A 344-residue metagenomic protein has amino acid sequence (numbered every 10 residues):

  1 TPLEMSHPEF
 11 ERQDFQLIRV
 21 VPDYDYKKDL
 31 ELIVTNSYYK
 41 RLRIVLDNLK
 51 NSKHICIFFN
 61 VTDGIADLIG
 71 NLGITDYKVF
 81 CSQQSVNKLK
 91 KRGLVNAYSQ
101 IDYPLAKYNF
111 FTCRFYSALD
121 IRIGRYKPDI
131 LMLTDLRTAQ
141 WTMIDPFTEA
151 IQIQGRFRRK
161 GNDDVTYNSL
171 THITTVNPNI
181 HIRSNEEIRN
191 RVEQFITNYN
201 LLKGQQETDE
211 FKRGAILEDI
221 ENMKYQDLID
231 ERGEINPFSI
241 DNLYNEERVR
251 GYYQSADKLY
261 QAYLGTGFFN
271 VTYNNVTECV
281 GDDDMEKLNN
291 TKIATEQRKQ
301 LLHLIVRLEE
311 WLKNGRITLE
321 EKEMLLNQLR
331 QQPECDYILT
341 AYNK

Functional and structural regions predicted by a protein language model:
P2-N48: Interdomain hinge/linker at the junction between the two RecA-like core domains of SF2 helicases
Y38-G73: Conserved strand-helix element at the start of the C-terminal RecA-like helicase core
N60-D63, K78-A97, T112-R114: Conserved helicase motor
Y103-L119: Conserved two-lobed SF2 helicase motor
D120-D135: A short beta-strand element within the Helicase C-terminal
L136-T166: Conserved SF2 helicase motif VI
D163, L170-T171, N177-Q205: A conserved SF2-helicase RecA2
N190-K344: The feature captures the C-terminal accessory region of ATP-dependent helicases and related nucleic-acid translocases
